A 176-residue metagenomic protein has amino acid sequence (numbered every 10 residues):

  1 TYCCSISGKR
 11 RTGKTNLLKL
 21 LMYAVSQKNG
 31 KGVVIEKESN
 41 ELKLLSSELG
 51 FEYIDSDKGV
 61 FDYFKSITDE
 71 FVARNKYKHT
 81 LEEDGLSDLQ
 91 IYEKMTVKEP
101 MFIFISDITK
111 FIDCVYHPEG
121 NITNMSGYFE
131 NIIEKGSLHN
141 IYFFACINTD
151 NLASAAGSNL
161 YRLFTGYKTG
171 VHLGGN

Functional and structural regions predicted by a protein language model:
C3: Walker A (P-loop) ATP-phosphate-binding motif of ABC ATPase nucleotide-binding domains
I6: Hydrophobic anchor at the beta1->P-loop junction of P-loop NTPases
R10-R11: Walker A (P-loop) phosphate-binding loop of P-loop NTPases
K14: Conserved lysine of the Walker
L17, L21: Hydrophobic positions on the alpha1 helix immediately C-terminal to the Walker A/P-loop
K28-I105, T109-P118: Mechanochemical coupling/switch segment within NTP-driven translocation systems
Y53-S56, D69, A73, E130-K135 (+1 more regions): Conserved ATP-driven motor cores of ASCE-family P-loop NTPases powering translocation/secretion/packaging/pilus
F111-F129, L152-S158: Conserved ATPase-coupling elements of RecA-like P-loop NTPase cores
